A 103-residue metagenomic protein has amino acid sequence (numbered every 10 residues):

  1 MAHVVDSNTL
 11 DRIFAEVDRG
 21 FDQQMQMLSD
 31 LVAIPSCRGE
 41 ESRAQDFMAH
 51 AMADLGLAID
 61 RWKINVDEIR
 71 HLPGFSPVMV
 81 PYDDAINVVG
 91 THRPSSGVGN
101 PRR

Functional and structural regions predicted by a protein language model:
A2-R103: Acidic/His- and Gly-rich active-site-bordering loop/insert found across diverse amide/peptide-bond hydrolases
